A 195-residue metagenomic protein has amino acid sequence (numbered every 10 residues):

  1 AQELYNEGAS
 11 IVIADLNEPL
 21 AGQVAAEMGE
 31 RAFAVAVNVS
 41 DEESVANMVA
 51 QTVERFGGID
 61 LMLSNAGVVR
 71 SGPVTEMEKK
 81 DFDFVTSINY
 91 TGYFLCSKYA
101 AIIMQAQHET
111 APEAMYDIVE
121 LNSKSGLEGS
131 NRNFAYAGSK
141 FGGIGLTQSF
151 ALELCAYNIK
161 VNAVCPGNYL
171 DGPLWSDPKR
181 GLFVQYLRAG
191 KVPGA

Functional and structural regions predicted by a protein language model:
A1-I11: Canonical Rossmann dinucleotide-binding motif of NAD(H)/NADP(H)-dependent dehydrogenases/reductases, specifically
P73-V74, E78-D83: Substrate-binding pocket helix/loop in short-chain dehydrogenase/reductase
M77, G129-A137, S149-A151: Active-site loop-to-helix junction immediately N-terminal to the catalytic Tyr of the SDR YXXXK motif in Rossmann-fold
S97, S139, T147: Active-site helix of classical SDR
I102, L152-E153: Alpha-helical segment proximal to the catalytic Tyr-Lys
S123: Residue(s) in the substrate-gating loop at a strand-loop-helix junction that position the organic substrate next
Y169-A195: A glycine/serine/threonine-rich, flexible loop-to-helix segment that serves as the NAD(P) cofactor-binding "lid"
